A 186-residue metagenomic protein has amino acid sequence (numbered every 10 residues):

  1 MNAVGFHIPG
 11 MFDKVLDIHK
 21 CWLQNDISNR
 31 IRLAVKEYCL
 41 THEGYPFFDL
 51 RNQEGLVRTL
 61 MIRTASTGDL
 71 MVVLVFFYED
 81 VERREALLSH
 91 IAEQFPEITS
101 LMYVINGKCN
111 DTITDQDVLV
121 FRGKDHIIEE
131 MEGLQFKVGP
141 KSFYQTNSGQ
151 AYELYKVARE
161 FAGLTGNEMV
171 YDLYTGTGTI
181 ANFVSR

Functional and structural regions predicted by a protein language model:
M1-R186: Accessory RNA-recognition modules of RNA-modification enzymes
